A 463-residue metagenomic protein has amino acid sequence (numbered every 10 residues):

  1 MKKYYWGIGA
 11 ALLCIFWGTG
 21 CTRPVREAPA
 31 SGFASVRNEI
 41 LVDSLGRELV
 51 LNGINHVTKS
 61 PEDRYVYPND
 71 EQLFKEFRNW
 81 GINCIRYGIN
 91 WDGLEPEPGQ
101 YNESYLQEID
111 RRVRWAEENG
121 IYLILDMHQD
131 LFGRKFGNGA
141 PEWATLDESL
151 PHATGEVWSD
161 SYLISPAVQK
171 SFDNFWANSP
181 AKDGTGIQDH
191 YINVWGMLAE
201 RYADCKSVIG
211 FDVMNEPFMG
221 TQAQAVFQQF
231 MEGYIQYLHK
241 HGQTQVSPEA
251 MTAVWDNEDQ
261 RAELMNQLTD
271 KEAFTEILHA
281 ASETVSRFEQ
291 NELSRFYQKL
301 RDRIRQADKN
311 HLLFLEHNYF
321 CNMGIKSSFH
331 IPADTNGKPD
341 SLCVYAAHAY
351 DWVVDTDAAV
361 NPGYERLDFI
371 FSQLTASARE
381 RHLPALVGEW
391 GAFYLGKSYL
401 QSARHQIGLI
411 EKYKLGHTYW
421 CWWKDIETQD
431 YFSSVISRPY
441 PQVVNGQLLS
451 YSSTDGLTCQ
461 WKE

Functional and structural regions predicted by a protein language model:
G9-W17: Bacterial N-terminal signal peptides
F16-S31: Bacterial Sec-dependent signal peptides at the C-terminal "C-region" and cleavage site
P29-L312, H317-G324: Active-site mouth of glycoside hydrolases
S35-I40, P68-K75, Y319-K338, L367-T375 (+1 more regions): Alpha-helical scaffolding within the catalytic cores of extracellular/periplasmic polymer-degrading hydrolases
N52, V344-Y350, T356-A358, Y364-P441: Substrate-binding cleft of secreted/luminal carbohydrate-active enzymes
F74-G81, E200-A203, I331-V344, T375-H382 (+1 more regions): Acidic (Asp/Glu)-rich catalytic clusters
E263-I277, I331-G363: Aromatic- and acid-rich polysaccharide-binding/catalytic face of secreted or lumenal carbohydrate-active enzymes
T428-Q429, S433-E463: Non-catalytic C-terminal accessory domains or segments of carbohydrate-active enzymes
